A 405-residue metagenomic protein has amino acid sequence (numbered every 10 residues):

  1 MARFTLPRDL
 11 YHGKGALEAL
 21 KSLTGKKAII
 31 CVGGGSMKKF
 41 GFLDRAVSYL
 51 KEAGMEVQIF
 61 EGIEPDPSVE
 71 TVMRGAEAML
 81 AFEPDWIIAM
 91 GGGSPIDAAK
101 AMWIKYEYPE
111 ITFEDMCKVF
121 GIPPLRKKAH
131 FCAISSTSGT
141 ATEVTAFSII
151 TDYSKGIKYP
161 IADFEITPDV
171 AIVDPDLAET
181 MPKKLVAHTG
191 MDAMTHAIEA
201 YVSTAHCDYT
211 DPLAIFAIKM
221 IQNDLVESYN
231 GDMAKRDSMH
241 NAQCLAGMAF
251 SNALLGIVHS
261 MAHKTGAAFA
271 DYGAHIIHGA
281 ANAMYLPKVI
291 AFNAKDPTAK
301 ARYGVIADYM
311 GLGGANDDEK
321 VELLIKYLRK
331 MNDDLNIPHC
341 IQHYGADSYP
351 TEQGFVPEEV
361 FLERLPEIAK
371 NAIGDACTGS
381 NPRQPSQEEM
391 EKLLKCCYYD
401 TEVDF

Functional and structural regions predicted by a protein language model:
M1-W86, I341: ATP/NTP phosphate-donor binding region
E70-D176: Glycine/threonine-rich beta-strand-loop-alpha-helix active-site module that forms ligand/phosphate-binding
G139, C244-N282, D375-G379: Glycine-rich phosphate/pyrophosphate-binding beta-alpha loops
F147-A253: Carboxylate- and glycine-rich phosphate/diphosphate-binding segment that chelates Mg2+/Mn2+
T204-L213, S228-S238, A253-V258, I276-G279 (+5 more regions): Flexible, glycine/charged-enriched surface loops at secondary-structure junctions
D271, H275, G279-V360, V403: Gly/Pro-rich interdomain helix-loop hinge
E359-F405: Short, amphipathic C-terminal "tail helix"
